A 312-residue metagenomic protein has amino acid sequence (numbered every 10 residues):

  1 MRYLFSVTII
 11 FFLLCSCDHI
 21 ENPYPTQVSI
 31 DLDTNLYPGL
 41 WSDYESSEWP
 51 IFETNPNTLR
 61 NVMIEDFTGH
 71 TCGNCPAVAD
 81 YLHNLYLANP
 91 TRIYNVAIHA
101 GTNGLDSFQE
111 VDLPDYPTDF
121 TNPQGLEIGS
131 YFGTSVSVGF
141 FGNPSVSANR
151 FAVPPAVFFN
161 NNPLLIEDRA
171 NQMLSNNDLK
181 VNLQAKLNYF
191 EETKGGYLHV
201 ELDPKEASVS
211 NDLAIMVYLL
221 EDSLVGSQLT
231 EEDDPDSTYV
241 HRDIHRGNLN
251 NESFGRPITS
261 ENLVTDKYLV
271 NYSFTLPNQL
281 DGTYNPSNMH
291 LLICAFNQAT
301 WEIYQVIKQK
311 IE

Functional and structural regions predicted by a protein language model:
R2-Y3, F12-I51: Bacterial Sec-dependent N-terminal signal peptides
I20, R60-G69, P154-N160, L291: Charged, low-complexity, helix/coiled-coil-prone segments
L32-N57, F296-E312: A recurrent domain-boundary module in secreted/ectodomain proteins
G39-L40, F52-N103: Local sequence-structure signature of Cys/Sec-based thiol-disulfide redox active-site neighborhoods
A97, N103-E312: Short, conserved sequence motifs used for protein processing/export or organelle targeting and for catalysis
